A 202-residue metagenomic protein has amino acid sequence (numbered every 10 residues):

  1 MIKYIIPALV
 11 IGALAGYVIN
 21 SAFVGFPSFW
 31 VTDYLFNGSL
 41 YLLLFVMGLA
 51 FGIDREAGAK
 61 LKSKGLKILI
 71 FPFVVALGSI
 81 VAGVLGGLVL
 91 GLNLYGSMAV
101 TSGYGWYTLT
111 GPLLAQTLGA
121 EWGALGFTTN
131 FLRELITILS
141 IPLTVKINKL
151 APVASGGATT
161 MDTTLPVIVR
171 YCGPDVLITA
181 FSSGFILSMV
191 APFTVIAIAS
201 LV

Functional and structural regions predicted by a protein language model:
M1-S79, Y95-G105: Helical membrane-embedded segments and adjacent short helical loop/helix-boundary regions of multi-pass membrane
L9, R55-V84, G123, F127-L135 (+1 more regions): Entry/N-cap segments of selected transmembrane alpha helices and their immediately preceding amphipathic helices
N20, L90-G91, V145, A199: Short helix-capping/hinge motifs at transmembrane helix termini and TM-loop junctions
Y41, F185-P192: Small-residue-rich transmembrane alpha-helices that serve as helix-helix interface/gating elements in multipass
L49-K60, G86, P112, S140-T144 (+1 more regions): C-terminal ends of transmembrane helices
I70-L113, L132-T144: Transmembrane alpha-helices that form the ion-translocation and gating core of multi-pass ion transport proteins
G96-I136, K149-S182: Alpha-helical membrane segments and immediately flanking helix-loop junctions that form or couple to the substrate/ion
F193-V202: Juxtamembrane boundary at the C-terminal end of a transmembrane helix
